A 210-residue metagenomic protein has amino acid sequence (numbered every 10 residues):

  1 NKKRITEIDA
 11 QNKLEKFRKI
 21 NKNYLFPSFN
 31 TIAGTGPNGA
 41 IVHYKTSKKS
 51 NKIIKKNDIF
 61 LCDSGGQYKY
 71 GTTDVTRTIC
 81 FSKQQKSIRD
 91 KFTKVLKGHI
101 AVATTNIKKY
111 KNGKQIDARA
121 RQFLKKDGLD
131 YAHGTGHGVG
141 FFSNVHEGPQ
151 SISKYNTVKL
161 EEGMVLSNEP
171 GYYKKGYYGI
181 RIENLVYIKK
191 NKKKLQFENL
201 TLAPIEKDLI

Functional and structural regions predicted by a protein language model:
N1-I210: Active-site neighborhoods and metal-handling regions in enzymes and metal-associated proteins
